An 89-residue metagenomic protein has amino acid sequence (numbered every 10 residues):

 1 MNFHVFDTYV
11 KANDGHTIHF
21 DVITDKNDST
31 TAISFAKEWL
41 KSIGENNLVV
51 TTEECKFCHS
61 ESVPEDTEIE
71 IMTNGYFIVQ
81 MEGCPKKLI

Functional and structural regions predicted by a protein language model:
M1-I18: Short, charged/polar N-terminal "headpieces" of proteins
F6-T8, V22, A36, I78: Generic structural hydrophobic/aromatic packing signal, biased to beta-strands
K11-N13, D25-N27, M81: Generic structural motif
T17-I43: Short, flexible N-terminal segments of the mature chain
F35-I89: Acidic, low-complexity intrinsically disordered segments
